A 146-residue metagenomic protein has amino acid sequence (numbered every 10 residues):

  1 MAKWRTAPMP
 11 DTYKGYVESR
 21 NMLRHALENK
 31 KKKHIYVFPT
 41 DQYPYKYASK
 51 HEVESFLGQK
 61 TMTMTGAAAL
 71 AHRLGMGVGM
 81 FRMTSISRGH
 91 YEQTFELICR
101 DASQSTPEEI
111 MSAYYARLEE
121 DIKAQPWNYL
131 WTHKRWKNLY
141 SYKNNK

Functional and structural regions predicted by a protein language model:
M1-R20: Membrane-interfacial amphipathic helices and adjacent loop/beta segments that form the lipid-substrate binding surface
R20-K146: Non-catalytic C-terminal accessory region of glycerolipid acyltransferases and related lyso-lipid remodeling enzymes
